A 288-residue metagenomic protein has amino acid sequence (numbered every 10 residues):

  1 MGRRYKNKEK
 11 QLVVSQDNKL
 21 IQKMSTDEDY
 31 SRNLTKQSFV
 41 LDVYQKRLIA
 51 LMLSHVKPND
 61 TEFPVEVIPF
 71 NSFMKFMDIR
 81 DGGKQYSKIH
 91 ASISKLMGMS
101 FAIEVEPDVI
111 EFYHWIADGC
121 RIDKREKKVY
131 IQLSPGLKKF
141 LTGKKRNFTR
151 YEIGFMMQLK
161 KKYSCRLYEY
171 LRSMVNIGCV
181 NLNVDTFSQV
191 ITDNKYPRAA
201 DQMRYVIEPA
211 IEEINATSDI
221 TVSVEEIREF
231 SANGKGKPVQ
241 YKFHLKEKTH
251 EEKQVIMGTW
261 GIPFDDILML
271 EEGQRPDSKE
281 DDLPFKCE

Functional and structural regions predicted by a protein language model:
G2-E288: Charged, alpha-helix-forming regions
